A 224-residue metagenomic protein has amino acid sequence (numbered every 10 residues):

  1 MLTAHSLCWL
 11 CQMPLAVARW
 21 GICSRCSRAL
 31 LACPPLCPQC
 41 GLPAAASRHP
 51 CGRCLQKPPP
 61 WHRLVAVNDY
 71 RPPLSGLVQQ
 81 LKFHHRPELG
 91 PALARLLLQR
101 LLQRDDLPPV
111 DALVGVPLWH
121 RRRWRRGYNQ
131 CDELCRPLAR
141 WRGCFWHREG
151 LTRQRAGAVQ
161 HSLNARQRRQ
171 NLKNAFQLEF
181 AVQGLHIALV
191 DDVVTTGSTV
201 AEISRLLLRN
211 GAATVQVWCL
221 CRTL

Functional and structural regions predicted by a protein language model:
M1-L224: Glycine-rich phosphate/pyrophosphate-handling loop used in enzymes and phosphotransfer proteins
